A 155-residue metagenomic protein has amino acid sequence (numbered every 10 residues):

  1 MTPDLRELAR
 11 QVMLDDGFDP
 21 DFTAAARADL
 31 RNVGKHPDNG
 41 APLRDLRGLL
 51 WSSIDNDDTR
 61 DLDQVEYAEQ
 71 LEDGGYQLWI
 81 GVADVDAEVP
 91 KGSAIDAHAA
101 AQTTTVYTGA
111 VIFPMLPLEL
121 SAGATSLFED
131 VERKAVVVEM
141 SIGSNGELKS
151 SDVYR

Functional and structural regions predicted by a protein language model:
M1-R155: Conserved, carboxylate-rich catalytic/transport cores that coordinate ions
